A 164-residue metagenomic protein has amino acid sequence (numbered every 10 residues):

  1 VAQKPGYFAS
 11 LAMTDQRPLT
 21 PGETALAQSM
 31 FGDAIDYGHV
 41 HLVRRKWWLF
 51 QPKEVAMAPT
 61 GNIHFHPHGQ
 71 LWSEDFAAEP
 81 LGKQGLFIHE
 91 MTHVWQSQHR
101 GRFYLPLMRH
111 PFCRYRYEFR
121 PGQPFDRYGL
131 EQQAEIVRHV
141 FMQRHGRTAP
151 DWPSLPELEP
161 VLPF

Functional and structural regions predicted by a protein language model:
A2, Y7-I35, H39-H41, Q51-P52 (+2 more regions): Metalloprotease/metallohydrolase-associated module, dominated by Zn2+-dependent proteases
R45-L49, I63, G69-L71, T92 (+2 more regions): Short, solvent-exposed loop/turn segments at secondary-structure junctions
V55, F65-I88, P124-D126: Short pre-active-site segment immediately N-terminal to the catalytic Zn-binding motif
Q70-D75, V94-S97, Y117: Short C-terminal domain-edge/linker segments immediately following a structured domain
G85-S97: Active-site recognition of the HExxH zinc-binding catalytic motif
